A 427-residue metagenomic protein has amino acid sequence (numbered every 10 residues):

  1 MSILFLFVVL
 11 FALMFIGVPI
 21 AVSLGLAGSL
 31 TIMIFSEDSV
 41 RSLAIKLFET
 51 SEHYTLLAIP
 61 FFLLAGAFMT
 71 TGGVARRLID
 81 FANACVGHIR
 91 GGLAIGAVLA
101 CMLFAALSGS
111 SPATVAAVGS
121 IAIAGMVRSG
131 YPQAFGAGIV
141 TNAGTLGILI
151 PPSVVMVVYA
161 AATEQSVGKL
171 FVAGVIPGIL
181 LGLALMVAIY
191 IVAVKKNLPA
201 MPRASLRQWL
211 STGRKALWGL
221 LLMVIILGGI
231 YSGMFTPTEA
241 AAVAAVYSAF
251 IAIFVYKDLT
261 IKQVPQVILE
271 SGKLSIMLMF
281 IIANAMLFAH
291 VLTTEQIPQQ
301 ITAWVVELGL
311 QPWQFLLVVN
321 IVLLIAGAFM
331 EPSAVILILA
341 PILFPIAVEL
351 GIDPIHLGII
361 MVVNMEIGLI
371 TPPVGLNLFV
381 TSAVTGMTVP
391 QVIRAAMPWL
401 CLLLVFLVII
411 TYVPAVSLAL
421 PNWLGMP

Functional and structural regions predicted by a protein language model:
M1-P427: Alpha-helical transmembrane segments of multi-pass membrane transport proteins
